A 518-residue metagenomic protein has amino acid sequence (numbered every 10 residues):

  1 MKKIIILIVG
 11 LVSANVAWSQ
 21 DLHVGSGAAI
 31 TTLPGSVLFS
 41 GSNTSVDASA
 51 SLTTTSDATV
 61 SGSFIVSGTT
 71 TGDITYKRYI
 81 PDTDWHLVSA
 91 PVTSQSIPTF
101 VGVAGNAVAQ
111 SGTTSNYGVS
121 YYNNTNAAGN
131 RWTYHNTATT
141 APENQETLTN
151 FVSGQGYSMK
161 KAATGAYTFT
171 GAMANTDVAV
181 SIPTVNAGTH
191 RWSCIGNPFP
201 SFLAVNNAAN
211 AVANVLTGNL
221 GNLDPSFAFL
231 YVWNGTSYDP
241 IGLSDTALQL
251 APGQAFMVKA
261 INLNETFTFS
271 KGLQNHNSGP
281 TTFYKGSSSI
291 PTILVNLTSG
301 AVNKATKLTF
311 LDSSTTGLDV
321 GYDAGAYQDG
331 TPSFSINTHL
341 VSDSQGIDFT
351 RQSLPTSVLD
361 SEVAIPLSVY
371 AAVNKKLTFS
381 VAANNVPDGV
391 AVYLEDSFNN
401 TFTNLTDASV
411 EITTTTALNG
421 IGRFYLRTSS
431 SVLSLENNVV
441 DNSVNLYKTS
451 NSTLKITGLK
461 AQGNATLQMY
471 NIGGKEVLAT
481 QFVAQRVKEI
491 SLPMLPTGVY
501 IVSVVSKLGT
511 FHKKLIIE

Functional and structural regions predicted by a protein language model:
M1-V24, V432-E436: Bacterial Sec-dependent N-terminal signal peptides
S19-T32, D73, K77-A90, K271 (+2 more regions): Boundary/junction segments of secreted and surface-exposed precursor proteins
Q20-D82: Extracellular beta-helix/beta-solenoid repeat scaffolds
G27, G35, S49, G154 (+2 more regions): Beta-strand-connecting loops/turns
D57-V101, H190-W192, N197-P200: Extracellular, surface-exposed repeat architectures
P91, F100-K160: Conserved positions within compact, well-structured domain cores
Y134-V152, G156-T497, V505-E518: Compositionally biased Ser/Thr/Gly- and acidic/asparagine-rich, proline-interspersed low-complexity stretches
